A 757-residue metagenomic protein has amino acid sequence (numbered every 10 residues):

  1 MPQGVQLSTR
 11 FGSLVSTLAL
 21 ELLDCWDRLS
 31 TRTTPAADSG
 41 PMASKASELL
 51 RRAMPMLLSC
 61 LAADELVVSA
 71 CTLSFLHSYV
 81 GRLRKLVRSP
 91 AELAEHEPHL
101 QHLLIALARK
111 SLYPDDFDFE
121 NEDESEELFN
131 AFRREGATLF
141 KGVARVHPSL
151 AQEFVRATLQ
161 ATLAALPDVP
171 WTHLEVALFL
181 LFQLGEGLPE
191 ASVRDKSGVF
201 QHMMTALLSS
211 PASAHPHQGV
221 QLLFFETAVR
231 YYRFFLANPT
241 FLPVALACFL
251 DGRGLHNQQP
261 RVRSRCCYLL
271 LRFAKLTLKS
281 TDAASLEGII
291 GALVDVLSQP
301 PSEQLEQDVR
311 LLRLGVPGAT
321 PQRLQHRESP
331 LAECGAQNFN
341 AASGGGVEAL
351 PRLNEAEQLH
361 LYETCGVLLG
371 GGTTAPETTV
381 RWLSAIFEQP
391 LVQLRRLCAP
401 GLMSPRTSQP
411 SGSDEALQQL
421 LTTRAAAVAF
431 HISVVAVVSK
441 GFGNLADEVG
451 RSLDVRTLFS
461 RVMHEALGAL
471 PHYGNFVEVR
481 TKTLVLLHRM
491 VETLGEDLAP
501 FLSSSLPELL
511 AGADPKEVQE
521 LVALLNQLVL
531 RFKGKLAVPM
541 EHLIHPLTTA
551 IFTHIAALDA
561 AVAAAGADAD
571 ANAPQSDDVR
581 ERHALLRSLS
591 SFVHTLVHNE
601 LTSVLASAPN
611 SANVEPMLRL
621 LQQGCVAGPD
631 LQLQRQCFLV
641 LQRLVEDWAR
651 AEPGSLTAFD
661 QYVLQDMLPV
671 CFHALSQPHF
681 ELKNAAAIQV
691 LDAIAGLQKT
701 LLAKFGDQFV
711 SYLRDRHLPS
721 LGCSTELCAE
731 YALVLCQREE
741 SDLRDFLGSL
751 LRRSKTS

Functional and structural regions predicted by a protein language model:
M1-S757: Karyopherin-beta/Importin-beta family HEAT-repeat alpha-solenoid scaffold
